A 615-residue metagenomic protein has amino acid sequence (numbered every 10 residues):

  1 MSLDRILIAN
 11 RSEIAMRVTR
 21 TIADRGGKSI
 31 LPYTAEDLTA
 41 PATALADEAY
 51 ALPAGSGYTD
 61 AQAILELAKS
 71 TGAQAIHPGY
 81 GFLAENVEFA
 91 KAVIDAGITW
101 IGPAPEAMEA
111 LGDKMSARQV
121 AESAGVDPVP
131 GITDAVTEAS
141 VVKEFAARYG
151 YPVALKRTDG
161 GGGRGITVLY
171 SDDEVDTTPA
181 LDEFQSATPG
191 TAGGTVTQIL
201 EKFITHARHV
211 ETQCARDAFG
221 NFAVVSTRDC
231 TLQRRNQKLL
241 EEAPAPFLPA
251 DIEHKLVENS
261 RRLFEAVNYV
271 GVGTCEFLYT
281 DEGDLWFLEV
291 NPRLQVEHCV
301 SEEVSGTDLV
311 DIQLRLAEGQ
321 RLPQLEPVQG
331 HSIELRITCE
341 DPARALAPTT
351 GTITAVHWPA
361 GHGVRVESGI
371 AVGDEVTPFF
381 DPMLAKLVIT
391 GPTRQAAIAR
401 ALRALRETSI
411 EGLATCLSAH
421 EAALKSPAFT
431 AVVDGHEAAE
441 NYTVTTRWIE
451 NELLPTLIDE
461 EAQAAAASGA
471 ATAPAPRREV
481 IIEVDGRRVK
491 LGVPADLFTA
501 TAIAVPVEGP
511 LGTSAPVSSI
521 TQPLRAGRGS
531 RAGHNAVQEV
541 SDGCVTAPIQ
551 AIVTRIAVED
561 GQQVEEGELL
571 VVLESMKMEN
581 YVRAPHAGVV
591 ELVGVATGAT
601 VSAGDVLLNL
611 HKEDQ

Functional and structural regions predicted by a protein language model:
M1-C275, Y279-N291, Q295: N-terminal beta-alpha lobe that positions the nucleotide/phosphoryl donor in ATP/NTP-coupled carboxylate activation
G163-R164, P382-K386, D542, E579: Short, solvent-exposed beta-strand edge segments and adjacent coil->beta transition regions
Y170-S171, I389-G391, K612: Short beta-strand-to-loop capping motifs
T205-H206, A266-V270, A471-P474, A536-V537 (+1 more regions): Short loop/turn motifs at secondary-structure junctions and domain boundaries
A215-D217, L278-T280, T338, V356 (+2 more regions): Short beta-strand micro-motifs enriched in acidic
L232-L239, V296-V304, G412, T501 (+2 more regions): A short, polar/charged loop-to-alpha-helix boundary motif
S260, C299-P523, A603: Catalytic cores of soluble metabolic enzymes centered on carboxylation/carboxyl-transfer
A532-Q615: Structured functional modules or segments
